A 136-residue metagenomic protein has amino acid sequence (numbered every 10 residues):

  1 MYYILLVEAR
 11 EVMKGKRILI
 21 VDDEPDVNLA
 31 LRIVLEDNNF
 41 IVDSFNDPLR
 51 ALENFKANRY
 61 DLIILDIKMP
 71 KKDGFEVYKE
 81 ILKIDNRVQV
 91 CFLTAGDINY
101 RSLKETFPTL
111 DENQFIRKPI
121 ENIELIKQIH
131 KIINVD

Functional and structural regions predicted by a protein language model:
D22, D66: Active-site residues of response regulator receiver
P25-D43, L110: Two-component/phosphorelay signaling modules centered on CheY-like receiver
S44-L62: Acidic, metal-coordinating helix/loop segments flanking the phosphotransfer/catalytic sites of two-component signaling
N46-D47, D73-V77: Acidic catalytic/metal-coordinating carboxylates
E53, F75-N86: Short amphipathic alpha-helix used as the core "switch/output" element in two-component signaling
M69: Receiver (REC) domain active-site loop signature in two-component systems and cognate sites in sensor histidine kinases
E76, D97-I116, I123, K127: Alpha4 helix (beta4-alpha4-beta5 surface) of REC/receiver domains from two-component response regulators
L93-A95: Hydrophobic/aromatic residues positioned on beta-strands within the core alpha/beta folds
